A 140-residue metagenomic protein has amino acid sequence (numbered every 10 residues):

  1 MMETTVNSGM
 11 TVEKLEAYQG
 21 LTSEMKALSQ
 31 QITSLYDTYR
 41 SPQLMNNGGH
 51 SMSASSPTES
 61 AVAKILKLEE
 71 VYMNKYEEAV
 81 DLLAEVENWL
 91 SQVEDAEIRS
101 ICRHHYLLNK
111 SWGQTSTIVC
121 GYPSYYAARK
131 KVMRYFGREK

Functional and structural regions predicted by a protein language model:
M1-Q92, P123, K140: N-terminal interaction/assembly modules
V93-L108: Short amphipathic alpha helix immediately N-terminal
E94, V132-K140: Short, solvent-exposed alpha-helical "recognition" segments
I101-C102, Q114-T117: Hydrophobic positions on the alpha-helical face of helix-turn-helix-like DNA-binding modules
N109-S111, P123: Residue-level signal for the short linker/turn that defines the boundary of a DNA-recognition helix
V119-K131: Short, basic interhelical loop/turn and adjoining N-cap of the next helix at nucleic-acid- or acidic-partner-contacting
